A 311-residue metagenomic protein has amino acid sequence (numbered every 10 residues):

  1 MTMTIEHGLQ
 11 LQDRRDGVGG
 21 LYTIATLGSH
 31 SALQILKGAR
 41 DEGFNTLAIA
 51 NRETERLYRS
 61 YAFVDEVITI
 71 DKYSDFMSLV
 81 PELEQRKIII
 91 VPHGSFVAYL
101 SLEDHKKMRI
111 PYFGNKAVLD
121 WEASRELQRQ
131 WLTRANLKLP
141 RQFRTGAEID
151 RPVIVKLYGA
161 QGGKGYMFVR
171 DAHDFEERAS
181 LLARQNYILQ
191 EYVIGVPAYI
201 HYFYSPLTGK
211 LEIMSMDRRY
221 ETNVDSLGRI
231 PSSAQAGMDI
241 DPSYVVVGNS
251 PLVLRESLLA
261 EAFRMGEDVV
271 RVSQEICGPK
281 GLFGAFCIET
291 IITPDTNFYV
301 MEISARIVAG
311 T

Functional and structural regions predicted by a protein language model:
T2-I5, L9-L11, D16, A305-T311: C-terminal active-site "lid" helix and adjoining low-complexity regulatory extension at the edge of ATP-using catalytic
A25-A48: N-terminal basic/disordered segments at the start of proteins
N51-V153, Q161: Conserved N-proximal alpha/beta basic substrate-recognition cap immediately N-terminal to, or forming the N-lobe
L132, D150-F168, Q185-G195: ATP-grasp fold ATP-binding core
K138-P140, F168-Y199, M214, V224-L227 (+2 more regions): Conserved ATP-binding module of the ATP-grasp superfamily
Y199-Y202, E289-I291: Short beta-strand scaffold segments in enzyme catalytic cores
Y202-Q274, S304-T311: ATP-dependent carboxylate/phosphate-activation module, predominantly the ATP-grasp catalytic core and closely related
V270-G310: Conserved metal-phosphate-binding beta-hairpin within the catalytic cores of diverse ATP-dependent phosphoryl-transfer
